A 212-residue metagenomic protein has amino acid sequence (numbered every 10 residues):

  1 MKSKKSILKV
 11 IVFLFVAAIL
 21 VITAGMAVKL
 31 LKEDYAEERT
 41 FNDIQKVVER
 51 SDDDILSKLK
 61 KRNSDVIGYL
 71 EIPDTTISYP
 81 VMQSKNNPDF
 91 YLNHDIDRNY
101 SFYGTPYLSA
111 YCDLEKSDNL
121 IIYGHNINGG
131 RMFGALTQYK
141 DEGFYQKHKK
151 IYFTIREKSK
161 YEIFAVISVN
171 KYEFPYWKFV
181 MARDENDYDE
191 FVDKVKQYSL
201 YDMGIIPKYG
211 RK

Functional and structural regions predicted by a protein language model:
M1-I19: N-terminal Sec-pathway targeting helices
I19-K212: Solvent-exposed, non-transmembrane regions of membrane-associated and secreted proteins
